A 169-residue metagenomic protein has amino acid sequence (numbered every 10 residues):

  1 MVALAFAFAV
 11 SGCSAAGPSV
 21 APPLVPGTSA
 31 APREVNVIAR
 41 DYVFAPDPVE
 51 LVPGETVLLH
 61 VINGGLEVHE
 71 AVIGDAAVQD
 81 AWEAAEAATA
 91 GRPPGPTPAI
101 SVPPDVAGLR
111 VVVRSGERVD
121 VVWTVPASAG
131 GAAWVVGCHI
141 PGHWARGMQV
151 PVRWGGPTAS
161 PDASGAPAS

Functional and structural regions predicted by a protein language model:
M1-F6: Sec-dependent N-terminal signal peptides
A9-G12: C-terminal motif of bacterial Sec signal peptides marking the signal peptidase cleavage site
S14-P22, L66-E67, P98-S169: Extracellular/periplasmic metallocenter environments
G17-A31, A88: Short beta-strand/loop turn elements enriched in aromatics
T28-V57: N-terminal edge beta-strand
V57, E67-E70: Short beta-strand/loop motifs in extracellular/secreted proteins, especially within beta-sandwich accessory domains
V61-G65: Asparagine-centered strand-capping/turn motif at beta-strand->loop junctions
I73-P104: The feature marks short-to-medium sequence segments in extracytoplasmic or secretory-pathway proteins
